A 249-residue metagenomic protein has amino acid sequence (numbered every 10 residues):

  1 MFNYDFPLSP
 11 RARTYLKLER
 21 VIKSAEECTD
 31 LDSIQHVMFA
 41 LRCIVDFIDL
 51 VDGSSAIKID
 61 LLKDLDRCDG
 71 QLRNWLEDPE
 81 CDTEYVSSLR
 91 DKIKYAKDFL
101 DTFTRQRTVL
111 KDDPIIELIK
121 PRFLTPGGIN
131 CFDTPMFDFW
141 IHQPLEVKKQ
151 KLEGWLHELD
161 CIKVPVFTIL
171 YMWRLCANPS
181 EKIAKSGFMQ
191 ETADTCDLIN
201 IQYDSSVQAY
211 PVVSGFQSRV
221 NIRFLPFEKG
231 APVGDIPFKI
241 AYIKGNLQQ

Functional and structural regions predicted by a protein language model:
F2-K63: N-terminal ordered "arm"
P7-K17, C43, L61, D82-K92 (+3 more regions): Amphipathic alpha-helix face/heptad-repeat signature
D52-I115: Hydrophobic/aromatic-rich structural module bridging two neighboring secondary-structure elements via a short loop
V86-K97, I115-I119, K163-M172, P232-F238: A short, terminal or domain-edge coil/loop segment
K92, K182-F188, A193, I240-Y242 (+1 more regions): An exposed acidic His-Trp-rich patch
R105-Q208: Long, charge-rich C-terminal accessory regions
D197-Q249: Extended, charged low-complexity segments that frequently continue into or abut oligomerization scaffolds
